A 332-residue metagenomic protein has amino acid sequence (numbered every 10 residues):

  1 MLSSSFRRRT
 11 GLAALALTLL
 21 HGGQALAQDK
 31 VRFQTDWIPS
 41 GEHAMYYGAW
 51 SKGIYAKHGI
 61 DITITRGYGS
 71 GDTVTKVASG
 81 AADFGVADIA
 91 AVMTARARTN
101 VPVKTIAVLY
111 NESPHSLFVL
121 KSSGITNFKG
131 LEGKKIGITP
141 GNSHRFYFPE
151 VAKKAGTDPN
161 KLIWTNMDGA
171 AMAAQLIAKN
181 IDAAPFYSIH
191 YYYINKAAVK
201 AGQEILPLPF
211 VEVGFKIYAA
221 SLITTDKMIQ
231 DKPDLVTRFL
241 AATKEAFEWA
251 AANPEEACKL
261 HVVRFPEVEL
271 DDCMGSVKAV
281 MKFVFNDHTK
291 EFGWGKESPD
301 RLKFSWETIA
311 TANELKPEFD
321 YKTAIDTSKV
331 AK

Functional and structural regions predicted by a protein language model:
M1-L12: Bacterial N-terminal signal peptides that target proteins for export
G11-L20: Hydrophobic helical h-region of N-terminal Sec-dependent signal peptides in bacterial secretory/periplasmic proteins
H21-A27: Sec/Tat signal peptide C-region and signal peptidase I cleavage site
D29-A178, D182-S188, L208-F210, F215-K216: Short, glycine-/small- and polar/acidic-enriched structural segments that line small-molecule recognition paths
I54-K57, K154-P159, A198-G202, E267-V268 (+1 more regions): Short helix-capping segments at alpha-helix termini
A90-A91, A170-E267: Pocket-lining segment of extracytoplasmic ligand-binding domains
Q230-A312: Secondary-structure end/capping motifs
L302-K332: Conserved C-terminal helix/tail region of periplasmic/extracytoplasmic solute-binding proteins
